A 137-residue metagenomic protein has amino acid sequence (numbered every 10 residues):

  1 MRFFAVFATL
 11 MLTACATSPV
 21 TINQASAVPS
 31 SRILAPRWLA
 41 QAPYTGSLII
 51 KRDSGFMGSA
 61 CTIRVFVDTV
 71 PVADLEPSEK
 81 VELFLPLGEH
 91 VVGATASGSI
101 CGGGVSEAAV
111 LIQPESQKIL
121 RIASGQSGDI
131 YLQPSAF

Functional and structural regions predicted by a protein language model:
M1-A16: Sec-dependent bacterial lipoprotein signal peptides
C15-F137: Short loop/turn and low-complexity linker motifs enriched in small/turn-promoting residues
